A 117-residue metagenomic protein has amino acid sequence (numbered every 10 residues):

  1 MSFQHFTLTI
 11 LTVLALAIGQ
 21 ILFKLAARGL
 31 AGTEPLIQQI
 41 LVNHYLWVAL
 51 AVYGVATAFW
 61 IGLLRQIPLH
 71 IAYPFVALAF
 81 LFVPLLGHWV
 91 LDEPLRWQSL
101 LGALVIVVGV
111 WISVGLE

Functional and structural regions predicted by a protein language model:
M1-L30: Glycine-/small-residue-enriched transmembrane alpha-helix faces in small-molecule transporters and effluxers
H5-L11, I37-V55: Loop-to-transmembrane-helix transition segments
L11, F75-L78, Q98-L101: Hydrophobic core positions of alpha-helical segments in small-molecule transporters and transporter systems
V13, A17, G54, A58 (+4 more regions): Hydrophobic/small/kink-forming positions within alpha-helical transmembrane segments of polytopic membrane proteins
A58-L78, P94: Structural motif at transmembrane-helix junctions in multi-pass transporters
L81-S99: C-terminal transmembrane-helix exit sites in multi-pass transporters
Q98-V114: Hydrophobic transmembrane alpha-helices of multi-pass small-molecule transport proteins
